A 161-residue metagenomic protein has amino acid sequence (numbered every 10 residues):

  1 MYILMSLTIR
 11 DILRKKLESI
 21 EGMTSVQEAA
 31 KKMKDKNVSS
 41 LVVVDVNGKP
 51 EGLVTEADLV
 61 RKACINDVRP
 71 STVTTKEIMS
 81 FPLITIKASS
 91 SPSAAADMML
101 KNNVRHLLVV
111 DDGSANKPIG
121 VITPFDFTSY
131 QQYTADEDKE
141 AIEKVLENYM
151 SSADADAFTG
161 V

Functional and structural regions predicted by a protein language model:
Y2-K16, T55-K87, S91-K101, V121-V161: Tandem CBS (Bateman) regulatory domains
S19-N37, V44, I86-V104, V110-D112 (+1 more regions): The conserved cystathionine-beta-synthase
M33-K36, L41-A57, M99, L107-D126: A glycine-centered beta-loop-beta connector
